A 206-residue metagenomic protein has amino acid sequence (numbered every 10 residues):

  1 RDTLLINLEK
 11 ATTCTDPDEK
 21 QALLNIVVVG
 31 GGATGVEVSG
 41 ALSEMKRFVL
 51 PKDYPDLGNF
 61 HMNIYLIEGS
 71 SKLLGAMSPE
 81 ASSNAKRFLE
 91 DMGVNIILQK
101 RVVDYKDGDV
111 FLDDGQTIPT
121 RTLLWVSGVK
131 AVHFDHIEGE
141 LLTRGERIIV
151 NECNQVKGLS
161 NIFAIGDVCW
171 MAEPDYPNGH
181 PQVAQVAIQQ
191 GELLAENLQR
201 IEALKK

Functional and structural regions predicted by a protein language model:
R1-P17, D109, T117-E196: FAD-site-proximal beta/loop scaffold in flavoenzymes
R1-T34, A41-F48: Glycine-rich dinucleotide-binding loop and its adjacent helix/turn
D16-A22, D53-H61, K206: Short helix-terminating capping/connector loops at secondary-structure junctions
G31, G69, D167: Cofactor-binding loop segments of dinucleotide-utilizing enzymes, especially the Rossmann-like FAD- and NAD(P)+-binding
V36, I67, I165-G166: Active-site flanking residues adjacent to catalytic metal/cofactor-binding acidic residues
S43-E152, V156-G158: A Rossmann-like FAD-binding core segment of flavoenzymes
E44-R47, Q185-K206: Internal hydrophobic alpha-helix adjacent to the cofactor/substrate pocket in enzyme cavities
